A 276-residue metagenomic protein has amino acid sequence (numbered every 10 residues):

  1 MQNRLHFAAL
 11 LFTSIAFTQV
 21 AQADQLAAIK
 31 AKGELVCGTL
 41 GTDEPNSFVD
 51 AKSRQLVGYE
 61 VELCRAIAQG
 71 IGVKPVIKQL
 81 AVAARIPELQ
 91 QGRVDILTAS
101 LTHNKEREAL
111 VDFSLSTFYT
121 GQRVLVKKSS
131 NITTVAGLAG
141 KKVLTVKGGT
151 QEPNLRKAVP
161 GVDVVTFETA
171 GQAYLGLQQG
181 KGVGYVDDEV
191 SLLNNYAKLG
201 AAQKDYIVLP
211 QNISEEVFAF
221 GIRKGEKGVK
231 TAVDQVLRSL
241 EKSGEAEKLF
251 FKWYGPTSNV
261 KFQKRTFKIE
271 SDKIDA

Functional and structural regions predicted by a protein language model:
D24-S100: Extracytoplasmic small-molecule ligand-binding "clamshell" domains of the periplasmic binding protein/Venus flytrap
L35-V36, G72-K74, L80, Q91-A99 (+4 more regions): Alpha-to-beta junction loops
V36-P45, L56-Q69, L101-T102, T120-Q172 (+1 more regions): Bilobed "Venus flytrap"/periplasmic-binding protein-like clamshell domains and structurally analogous long
V61, V76-P87, K147, V165-Q179 (+1 more regions): Short helix-initiation/N-cap motifs at beta->coil->alpha
V61-G70, A136, K141-K142, G149 (+2 more regions): Extended ligand-binding regions for polar small-molecule ligands
Q69, K74-G137, I274: Acidic, polar ligand-binding/catalytic clefts
A84-P87, L101-A109, N154-K157, Q178 (+1 more regions): A ligand-binding cleft/hinge motif common to bilobed small-molecule-binding domains
F118-V126, E189, L193, A197-L237 (+1 more regions): Periplasmic-binding protein-like
